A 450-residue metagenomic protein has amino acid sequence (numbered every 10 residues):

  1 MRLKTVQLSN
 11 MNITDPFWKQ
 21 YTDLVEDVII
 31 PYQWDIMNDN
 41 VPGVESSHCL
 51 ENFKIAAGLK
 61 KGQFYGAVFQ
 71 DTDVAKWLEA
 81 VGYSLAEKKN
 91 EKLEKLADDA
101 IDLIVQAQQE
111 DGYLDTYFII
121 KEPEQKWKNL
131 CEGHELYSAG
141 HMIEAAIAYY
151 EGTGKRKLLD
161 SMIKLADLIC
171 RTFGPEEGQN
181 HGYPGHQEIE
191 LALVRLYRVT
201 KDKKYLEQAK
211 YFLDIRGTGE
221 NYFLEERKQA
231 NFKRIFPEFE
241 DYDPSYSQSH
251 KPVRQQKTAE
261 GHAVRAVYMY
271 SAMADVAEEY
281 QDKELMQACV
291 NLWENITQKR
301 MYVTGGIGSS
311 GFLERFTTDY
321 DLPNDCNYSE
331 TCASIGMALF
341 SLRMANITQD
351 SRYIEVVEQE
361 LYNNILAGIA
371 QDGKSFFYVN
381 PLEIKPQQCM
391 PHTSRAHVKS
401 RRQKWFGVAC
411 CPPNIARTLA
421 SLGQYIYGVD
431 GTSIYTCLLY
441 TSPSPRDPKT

Functional and structural regions predicted by a protein language model:
M1-D73, D98-F118: Low-complexity, Ser/Thr/Pro/Gly-enriched N-terminal "stalk/linker" regions
W18, L78-E91, G140-K155, I189-K201 (+4 more regions): Well-ordered alpha-helical scaffold segments within catalytic/enzyme domains
S47-A67, D115-H134, P184-L196, E226-H262 (+2 more regions): Carbohydrate-binding/catalytic loop surfaces
A56-F69, A75, S84-Q187, L191-Q248: Extended ligand-binding groove/face enriched in aromatic
L196-D202, L206-G219, T258-Y302, S334-G336 (+3 more regions): Active-site neighborhood of glycoside hydrolase catalytic domains
V264-A266, Y270-A272, C332, A338 (+3 more regions): Extended catalytic-interface subdomain
Y280, E284-Y328, S334-M390, C437: Non-catalytic carbohydrate-binding regions of carbohydrate-active enzymes
Y440-T450: Single conserved hydrophobic/aromatic residue that forms the stacking wall/gate of nucleotide- or nucleobase-binding
